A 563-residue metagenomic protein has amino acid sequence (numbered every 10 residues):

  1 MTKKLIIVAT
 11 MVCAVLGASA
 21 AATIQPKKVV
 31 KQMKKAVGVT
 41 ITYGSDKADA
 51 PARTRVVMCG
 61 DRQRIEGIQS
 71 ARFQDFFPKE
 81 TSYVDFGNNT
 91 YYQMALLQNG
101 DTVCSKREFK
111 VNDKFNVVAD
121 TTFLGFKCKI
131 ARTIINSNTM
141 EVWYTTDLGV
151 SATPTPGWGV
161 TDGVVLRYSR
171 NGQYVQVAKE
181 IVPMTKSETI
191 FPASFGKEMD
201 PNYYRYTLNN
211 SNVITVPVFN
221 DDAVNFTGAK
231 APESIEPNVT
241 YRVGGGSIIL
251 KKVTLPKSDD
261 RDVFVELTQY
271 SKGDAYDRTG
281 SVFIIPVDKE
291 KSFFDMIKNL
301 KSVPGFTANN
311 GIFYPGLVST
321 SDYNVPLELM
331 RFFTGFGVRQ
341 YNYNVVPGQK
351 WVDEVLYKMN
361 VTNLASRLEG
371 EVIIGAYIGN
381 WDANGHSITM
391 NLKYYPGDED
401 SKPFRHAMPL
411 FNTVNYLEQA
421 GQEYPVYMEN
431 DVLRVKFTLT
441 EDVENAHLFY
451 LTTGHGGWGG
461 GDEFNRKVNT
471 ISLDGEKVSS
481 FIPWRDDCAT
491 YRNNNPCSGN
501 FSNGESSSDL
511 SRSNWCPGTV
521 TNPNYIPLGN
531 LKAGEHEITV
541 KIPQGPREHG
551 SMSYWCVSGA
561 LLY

Functional and structural regions predicted by a protein language model:
M1-V30: Bacterial Sec-dependent N-terminal signal peptides
V8-A14, A119, N469, L528: N-terminal hydrophobic or amphipathic segments with adjacent small-residue motifs that include Sec signal peptides
T23-N210: Extended soluble regions of mature proteins
A193-Y563: Extracellular/secretory-pathway and virion-surface proteins
